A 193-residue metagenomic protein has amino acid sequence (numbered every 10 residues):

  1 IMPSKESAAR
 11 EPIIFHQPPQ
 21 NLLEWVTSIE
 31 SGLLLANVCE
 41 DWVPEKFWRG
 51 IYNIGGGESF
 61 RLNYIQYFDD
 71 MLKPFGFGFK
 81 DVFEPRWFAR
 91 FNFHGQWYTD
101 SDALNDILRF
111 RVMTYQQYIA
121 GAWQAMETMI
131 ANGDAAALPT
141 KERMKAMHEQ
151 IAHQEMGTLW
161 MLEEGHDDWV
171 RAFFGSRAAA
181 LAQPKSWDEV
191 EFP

Functional and structural regions predicted by a protein language model:
I1-Q20, P74, D81-R86: Short, flexible helix-coil linker/hinge segments at the edges of structured domains or between repeats
P3-I14, L22-Y52, S59: Alpha-helical substrate-binding/gating segment
Q17-P19, N105-V112: Aromatic-glycine-rich donor-binding/catalytic loop that engages nucleotide-sugar donors across glycosyltransferases
Q20-T27, T99, M113: Residue-level signal for the nucleotide or nucleotide-sugar donor/cofactor binding architecture
S28, H94, R111: Functionally constrained cores in energy, signaling, and assembly domains
V38-I107, Q116-G121, M129-F192: Mid/C-terminal beta-alpha module of Rossmann-like enzyme folds, strongest in SDR-family dehydrogenases/epimerases
